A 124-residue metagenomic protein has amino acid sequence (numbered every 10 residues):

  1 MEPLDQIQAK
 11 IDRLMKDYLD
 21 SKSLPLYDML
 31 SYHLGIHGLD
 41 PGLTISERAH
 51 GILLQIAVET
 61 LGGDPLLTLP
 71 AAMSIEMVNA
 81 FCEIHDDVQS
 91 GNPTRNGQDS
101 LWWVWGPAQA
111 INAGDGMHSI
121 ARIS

Functional and structural regions predicted by a protein language model:
M1-V78, I84, V88-W103: Conserved N-terminal diphosphate/IPP-binding helix and adjacent helical/loop segment of trans-prenyltransferase domains
D87, I123-S124: Glycine-rich phosphate-binding loops that contact phosphosugars or nucleotide phosphates
W103-I123: Multi-pass membrane catalytic core of lipid/isoprenoid biosynthesis enzymes
